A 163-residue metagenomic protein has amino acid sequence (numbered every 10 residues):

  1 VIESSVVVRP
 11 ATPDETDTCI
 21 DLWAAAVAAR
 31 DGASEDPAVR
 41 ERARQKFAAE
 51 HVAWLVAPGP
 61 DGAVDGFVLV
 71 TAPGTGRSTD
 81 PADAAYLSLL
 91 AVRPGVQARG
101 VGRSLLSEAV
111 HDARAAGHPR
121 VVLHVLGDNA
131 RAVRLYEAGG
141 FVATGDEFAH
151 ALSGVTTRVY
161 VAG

Functional and structural regions predicted by a protein language model:
E3, L22, L55, D83-A85 (+3 more regions): C-terminal "cap" of GNAT-fold acetyltransferases
V6, P10-G95, L106-E108, D112 (+1 more regions): Acetyl-CoA-dependent GNAT
V39-R42, E50-H51, G100-R103, H118 (+1 more regions): Short C-terminal domain-edge/linker segments immediately following a structured domain
V64, A98-G100, A143: Short glycine/serine/threonine-biased micro-segments
F67, V101-R103, D146: Gly/Ser/Thr-rich helix-start
L89, R93-S107, R114-A116, L126-R134 (+1 more regions): Conserved glycine-rich acetyl-CoA-binding loop
